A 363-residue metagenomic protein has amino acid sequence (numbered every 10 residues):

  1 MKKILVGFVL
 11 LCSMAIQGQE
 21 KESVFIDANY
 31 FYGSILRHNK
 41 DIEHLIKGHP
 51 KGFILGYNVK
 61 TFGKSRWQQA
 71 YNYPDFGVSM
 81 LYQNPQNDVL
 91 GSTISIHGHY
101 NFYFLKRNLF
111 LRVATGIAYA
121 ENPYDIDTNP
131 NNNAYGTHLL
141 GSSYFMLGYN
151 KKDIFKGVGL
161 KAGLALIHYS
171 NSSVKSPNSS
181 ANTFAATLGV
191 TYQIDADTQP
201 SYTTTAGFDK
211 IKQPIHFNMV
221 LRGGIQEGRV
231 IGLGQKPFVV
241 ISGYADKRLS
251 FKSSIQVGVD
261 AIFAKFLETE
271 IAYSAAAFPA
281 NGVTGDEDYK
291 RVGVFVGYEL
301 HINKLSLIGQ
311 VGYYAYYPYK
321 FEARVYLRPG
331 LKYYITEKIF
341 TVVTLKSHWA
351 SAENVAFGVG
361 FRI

Functional and structural regions predicted by a protein language model:
M1-A28, K106-L109, V158, F184 (+1 more regions): Bacterial Sec-dependent N-terminal signal peptides
Q19-S65, S201-D246, R362: Short glycine/proline- and aromatic-enriched beta-strand/turn motifs that initiate or cap beta-hairpins
E22, K47-F53, N72, L90-I96 (+8 more regions): Residues that define the transmembrane beta-barrel architecture of outer-membrane proteins
V24-A28, P74-V78, L109-V113, V158-A162 (+8 more regions): Transmembrane beta-strands of outer-membrane beta-barrel proteins
A28, L55-V59, I96-F102, V113-I117 (+9 more regions): Residues on the lipid-exposed face of transmembrane beta-strands in outer-membrane beta-barrel proteins
Y30-L36, V59-T61, M80-Q86, T115-E121 (+8 more regions): Transmembrane beta-strands of outer-membrane beta-barrel pores
L55, N182-T203, A352-I363: Outer-membrane beta-barrel "beta-signal"
K64-W67, R107-L109, F155-L160, A196-Q199 (+3 more regions): Repeated loop/turn-to-beta-strand initiation elements of outer-membrane beta-barrel proteins
